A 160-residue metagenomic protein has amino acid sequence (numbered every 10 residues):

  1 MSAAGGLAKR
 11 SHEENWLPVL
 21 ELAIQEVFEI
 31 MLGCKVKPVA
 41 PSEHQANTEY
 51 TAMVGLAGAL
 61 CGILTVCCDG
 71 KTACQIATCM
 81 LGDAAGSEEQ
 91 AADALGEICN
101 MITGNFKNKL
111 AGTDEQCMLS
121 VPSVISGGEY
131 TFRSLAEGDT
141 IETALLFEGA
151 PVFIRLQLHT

Functional and structural regions predicted by a protein language model:
M1-T160: N-terminal auxiliary interaction/assembly segments of multi-subunit proteins
